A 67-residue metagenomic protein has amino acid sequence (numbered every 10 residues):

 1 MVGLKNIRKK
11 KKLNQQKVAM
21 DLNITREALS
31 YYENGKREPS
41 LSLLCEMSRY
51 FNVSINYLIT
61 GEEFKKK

Functional and structural regions predicted by a protein language model:
V2-D21: Short basic helix-loop element that most often maps to the first helix and adjoining turn of HTH DNA-binding modules
L4, V18-A19, L29-Y32, L58: Conserved hydrophobic/aromatic packing and binding residues within compact polymer-binding modules
N6, K10, R49, Y57-K67: Short, charged recognition helix plus adjacent turn of helix-turn-helix-like nucleic-acid-binding domains
N14, L41-S42: Short, Lys/Arg-enriched C-terminal cap helix and immediately downstream tail that follows
N23, S42-Y57: DNA major-groove recognition helix of helix-turn-helix/homeodomain DNA-binding modules
I24-E38: Recognition helix of helix-turn-helix/homeodomain-like DNA-binding domains that insert into the DNA major groove
